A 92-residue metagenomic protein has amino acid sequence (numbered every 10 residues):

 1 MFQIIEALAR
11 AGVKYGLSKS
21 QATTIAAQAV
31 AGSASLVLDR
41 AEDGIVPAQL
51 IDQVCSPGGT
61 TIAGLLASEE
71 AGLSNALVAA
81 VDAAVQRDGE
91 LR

Functional and structural regions predicted by a protein language model:
M1-T24: Anionic-ligand binding region
A27-R92: NAD(P)-dependent Rossmann-like dehydrogenase/reductase catalytic/cofactor-binding core
